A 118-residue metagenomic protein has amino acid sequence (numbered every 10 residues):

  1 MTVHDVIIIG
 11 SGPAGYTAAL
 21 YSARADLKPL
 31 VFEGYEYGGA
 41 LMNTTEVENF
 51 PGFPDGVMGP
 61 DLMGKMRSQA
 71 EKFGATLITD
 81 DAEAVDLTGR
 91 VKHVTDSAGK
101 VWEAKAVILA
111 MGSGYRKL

Functional and structural regions predicted by a protein language model:
M1-I9, A25, L77-L118: FAD-binding core/adjacent interface of flavoenzyme oxidoreductases
D5, G34-E36, D61-L62, I108: Short low-complexity stretches enriched in small and charged residues
I7-I9, A23-N43: Glycine-rich FAD pyrophosphate-binding loop
G12: Glycine-rich NAD(P) Rossmann-fold beta1-alpha1 loop
G15: N-terminal Rossmann-fold NAD(P) dinucleotide-binding loop
E36, E48, Y115: Alpha/beta-hydrolase active-site loop signature
M42-V101: N-terminal Rossmann-like dinucleotide/flavin-binding domain of flavoprotein oxidoreductases that bind FAD/FMN
